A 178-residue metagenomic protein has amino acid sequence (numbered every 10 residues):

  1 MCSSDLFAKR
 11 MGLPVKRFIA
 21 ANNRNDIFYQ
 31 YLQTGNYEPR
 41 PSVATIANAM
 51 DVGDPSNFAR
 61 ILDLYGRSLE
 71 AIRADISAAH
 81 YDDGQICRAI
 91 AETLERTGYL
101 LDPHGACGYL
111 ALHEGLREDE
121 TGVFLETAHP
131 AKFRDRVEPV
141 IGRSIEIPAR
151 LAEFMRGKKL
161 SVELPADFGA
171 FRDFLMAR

Functional and structural regions predicted by a protein language model:
M1-S3: Short, small-residue-biased leader/transition segments that mark boundaries at the very start of proteins
L6-F7, A111, R136: A short acidic, amphipathic alpha-helical/loop segment
G12-R17, E118-T121: Short coil/turn connectors at secondary-structure junctions
V15-P103, V140-R178: Active-site/ligand-binding loops adjacent to catalytic centers
Q85-I86, G105-R117: A short, acidic, amphipathic alpha-helical segment used as a generic capping/interface helix at domain edges
L100, G122-E126: Conserved active-site loop/cleft motifs that coordinate metal ions or position small ligands
F124, K132-D135, V162-A166: ATP/nucleoside-binding phosphotransfer catalytic cores, i.e., glycine-rich phosphate-binding loops
